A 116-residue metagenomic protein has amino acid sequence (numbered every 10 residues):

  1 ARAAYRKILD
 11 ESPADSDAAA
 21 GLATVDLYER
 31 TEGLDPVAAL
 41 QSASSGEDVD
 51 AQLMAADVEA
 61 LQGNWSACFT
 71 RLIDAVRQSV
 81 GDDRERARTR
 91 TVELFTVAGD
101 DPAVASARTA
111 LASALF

Functional and structural regions predicted by a protein language model:
D10-G46, D50, D101: Alpha-helical adaptor scaffolds
A19, Q52, R88-T91, R108: TPR repeat positional signature
E93-F116: Terminal, low-structured helical/coil segments at or just beyond the last alpha-helical repeat
